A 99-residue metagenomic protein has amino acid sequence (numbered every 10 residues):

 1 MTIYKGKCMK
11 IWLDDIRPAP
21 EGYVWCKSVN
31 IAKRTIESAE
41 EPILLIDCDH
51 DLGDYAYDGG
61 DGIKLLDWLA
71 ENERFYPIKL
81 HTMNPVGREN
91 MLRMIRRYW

Functional and structural regions predicted by a protein language model:
M1-W99: Catalytic phosphate/metal-binding cores of nucleic-acid and nucleotide-processing enzymes, i.e., regions that mediate
